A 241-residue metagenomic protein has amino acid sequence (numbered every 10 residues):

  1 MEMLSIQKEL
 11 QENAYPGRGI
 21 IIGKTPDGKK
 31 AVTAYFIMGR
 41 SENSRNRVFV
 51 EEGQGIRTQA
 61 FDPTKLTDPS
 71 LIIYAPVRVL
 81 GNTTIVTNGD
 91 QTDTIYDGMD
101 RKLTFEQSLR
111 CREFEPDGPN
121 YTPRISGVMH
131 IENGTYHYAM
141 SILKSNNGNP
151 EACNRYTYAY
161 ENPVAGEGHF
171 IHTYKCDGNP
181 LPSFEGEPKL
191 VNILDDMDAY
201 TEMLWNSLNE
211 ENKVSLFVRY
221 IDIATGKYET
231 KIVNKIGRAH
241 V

Functional and structural regions predicted by a protein language model:
M1-R238: Conserved short alpha-helical segments that host acidic/polar catalytic motifs at enzyme active sites
